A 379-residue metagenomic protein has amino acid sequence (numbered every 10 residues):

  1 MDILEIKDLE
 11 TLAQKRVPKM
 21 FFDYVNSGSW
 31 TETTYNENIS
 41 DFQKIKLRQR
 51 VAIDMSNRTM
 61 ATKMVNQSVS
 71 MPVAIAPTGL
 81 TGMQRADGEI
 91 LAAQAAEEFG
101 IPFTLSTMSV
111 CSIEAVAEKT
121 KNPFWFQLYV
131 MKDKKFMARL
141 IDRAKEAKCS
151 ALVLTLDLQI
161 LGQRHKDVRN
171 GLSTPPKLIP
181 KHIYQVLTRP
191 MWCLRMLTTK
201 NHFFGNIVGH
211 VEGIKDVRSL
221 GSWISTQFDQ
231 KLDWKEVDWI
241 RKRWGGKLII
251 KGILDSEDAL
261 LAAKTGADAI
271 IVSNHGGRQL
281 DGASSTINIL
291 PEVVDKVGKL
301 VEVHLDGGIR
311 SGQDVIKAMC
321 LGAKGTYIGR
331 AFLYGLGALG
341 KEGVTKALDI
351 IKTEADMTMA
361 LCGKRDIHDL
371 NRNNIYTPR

Functional and structural regions predicted by a protein language model:
M1-Q43, F203, N288-R379: Alpha/beta catalytic cores of nucleotide-metabolism and tRNA/nucleoside-modifying enzymes
M1-Q67, P175-L232, H368-L370, Y376-R379: An N-cap/entry alpha-helix motif that binds or orients negatively charged groups
S29-W30, T107-C111, K132, L254 (+1 more regions): Short beta->alpha linker loops
K46, A61-K63, P72-A76, P102-S106 (+2 more regions): Short, conserved beta-strand segments within well-ordered enzyme catalytic domains that often line or immediately flank
V69-M108, I113: Glycine-rich active-site/cofactor-binding loop and its immediate structural neighborhood
A74-L80, P123-Y129, G221-W223: Short, basic, glycine/proline-bearing loop/turn elements
L80, Q94, K119, K135-L305 (+2 more regions): Alpha/beta enzyme core
E98-K119, P123-M137: A gly/proline- and charged-residue-enriched helix-loop-helix capping module
